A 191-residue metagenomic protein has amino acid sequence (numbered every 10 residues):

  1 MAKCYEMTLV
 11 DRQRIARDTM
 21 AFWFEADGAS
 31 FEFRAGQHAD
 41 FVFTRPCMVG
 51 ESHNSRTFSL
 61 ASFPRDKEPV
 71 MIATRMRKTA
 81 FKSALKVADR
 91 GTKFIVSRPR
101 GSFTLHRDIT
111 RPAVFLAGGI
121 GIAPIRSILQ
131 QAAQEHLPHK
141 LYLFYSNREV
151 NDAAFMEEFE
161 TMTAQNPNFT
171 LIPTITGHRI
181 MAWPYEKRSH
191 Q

Functional and structural regions predicted by a protein language model:
A2-K3, T79-Q191: FNR/FR-type flavoprotein reductase catalytic core
A2-T92, N147-E149, T174-H178: Ferredoxin-reductase
